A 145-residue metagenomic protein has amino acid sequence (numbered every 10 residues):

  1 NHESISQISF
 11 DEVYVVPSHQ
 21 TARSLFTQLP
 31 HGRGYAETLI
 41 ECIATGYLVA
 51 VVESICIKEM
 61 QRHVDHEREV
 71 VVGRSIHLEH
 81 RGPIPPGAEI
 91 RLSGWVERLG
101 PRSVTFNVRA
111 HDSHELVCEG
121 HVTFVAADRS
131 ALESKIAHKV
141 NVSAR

Functional and structural regions predicted by a protein language model:
N1-I43: Catalytic strand-loop segment that frames the active site of acyl-thioester-processing enzymes
N1-S4, Q61-D65, H111: Intrinsically disordered, low-complexity boundary segments flanking structured domains
I8, P85-P86, W95-R145: HotDog/MaoC-like acyl-thioester-processing domains
V13-P17, E79, T123-V125: Generic structural detector for well-ordered beta-strands
T45-V49: Conserved N-terminal beta-strand and adjoining loop/helix that marks the start of the Nudix/MutT-like hydrolase domain
C56-R91: Hydrophobic beta-strand-centered segment that forms part of the acyl-chain substrate-binding groove
